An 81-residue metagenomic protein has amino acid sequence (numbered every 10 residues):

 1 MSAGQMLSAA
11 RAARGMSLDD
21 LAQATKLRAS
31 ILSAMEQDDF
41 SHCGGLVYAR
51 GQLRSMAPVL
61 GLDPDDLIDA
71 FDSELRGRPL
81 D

Functional and structural regions predicted by a protein language model:
M1-A9, A13, D19-Q23, S30 (+1 more regions): Low-complexity alpha-helical segments at protein termini and membrane interfaces
A29-L46: Recognition helix of helix-turn-helix/homeodomain-like DNA-binding domains that insert into the DNA major groove
